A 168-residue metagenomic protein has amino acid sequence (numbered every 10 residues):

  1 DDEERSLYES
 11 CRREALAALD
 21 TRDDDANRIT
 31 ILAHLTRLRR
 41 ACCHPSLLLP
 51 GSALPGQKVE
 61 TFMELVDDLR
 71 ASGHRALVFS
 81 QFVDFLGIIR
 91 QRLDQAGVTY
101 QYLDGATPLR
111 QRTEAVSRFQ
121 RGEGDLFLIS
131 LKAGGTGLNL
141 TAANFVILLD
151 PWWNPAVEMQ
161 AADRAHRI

Functional and structural regions predicted by a protein language model:
D1-S10, L16, D20-L138, A142: Conserved Helicase C-terminal RecA-like lobe
R13, G56, W152-A156: Short, conserved loop/turn and helix-capping segments at secondary-structure boundaries that abut family-defining
S80, L149-D150: Active-site flanking residues adjacent to catalytic metal/cofactor-binding acidic residues
G105-P108, D150-N154: Short, acidic/turn-prone active-site loops that include or flank metal/cofactor- and phosphate-binding residues
V146: Short conserved active-site loop signatures built around small residues
P155-I168: Conserved SF2 helicase motif VI
